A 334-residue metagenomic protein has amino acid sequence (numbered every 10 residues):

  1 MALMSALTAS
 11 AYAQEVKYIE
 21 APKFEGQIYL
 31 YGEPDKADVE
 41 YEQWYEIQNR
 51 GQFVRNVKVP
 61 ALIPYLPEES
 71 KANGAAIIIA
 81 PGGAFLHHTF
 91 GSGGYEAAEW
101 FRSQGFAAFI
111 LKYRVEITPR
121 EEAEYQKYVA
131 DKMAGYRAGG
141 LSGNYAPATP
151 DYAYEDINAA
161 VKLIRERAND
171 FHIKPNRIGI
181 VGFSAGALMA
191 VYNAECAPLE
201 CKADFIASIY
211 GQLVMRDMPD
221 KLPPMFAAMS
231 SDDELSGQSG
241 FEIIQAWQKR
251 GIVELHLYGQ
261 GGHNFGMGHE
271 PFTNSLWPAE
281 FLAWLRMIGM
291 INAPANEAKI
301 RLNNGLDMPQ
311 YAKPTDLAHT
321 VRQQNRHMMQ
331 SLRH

Functional and structural regions predicted by a protein language model:
E15-K71, S103: N-terminal cap/lid segment of alpha/beta-hydrolase-fold proteins
N73-G82: Short beta-strand element of the alpha/beta-hydrolase
G91-I110, Q245: Short amphipathic alpha-helix adjacent to the substrate-entry channel of hydrolases
E124-N169, W277-E280: Alpha/beta-hydrolase active-site loop
D151-L222: Primarily recognizes the serine-hydrolase "nucleophile elbow" in alpha/beta-hydrolase and SGNH/GDSL folds
F226-M229: Short beta-strand/loop motif that positions the catalytic acidic residue of the alpha/beta-hydrolase fold
E234-G240: Conserved alpha/beta-hydrolase "acid-adjacent" motif
I252-H334: C-terminal catalytic histidine-bearing segment of alpha/beta-hydrolase fold enzymes
